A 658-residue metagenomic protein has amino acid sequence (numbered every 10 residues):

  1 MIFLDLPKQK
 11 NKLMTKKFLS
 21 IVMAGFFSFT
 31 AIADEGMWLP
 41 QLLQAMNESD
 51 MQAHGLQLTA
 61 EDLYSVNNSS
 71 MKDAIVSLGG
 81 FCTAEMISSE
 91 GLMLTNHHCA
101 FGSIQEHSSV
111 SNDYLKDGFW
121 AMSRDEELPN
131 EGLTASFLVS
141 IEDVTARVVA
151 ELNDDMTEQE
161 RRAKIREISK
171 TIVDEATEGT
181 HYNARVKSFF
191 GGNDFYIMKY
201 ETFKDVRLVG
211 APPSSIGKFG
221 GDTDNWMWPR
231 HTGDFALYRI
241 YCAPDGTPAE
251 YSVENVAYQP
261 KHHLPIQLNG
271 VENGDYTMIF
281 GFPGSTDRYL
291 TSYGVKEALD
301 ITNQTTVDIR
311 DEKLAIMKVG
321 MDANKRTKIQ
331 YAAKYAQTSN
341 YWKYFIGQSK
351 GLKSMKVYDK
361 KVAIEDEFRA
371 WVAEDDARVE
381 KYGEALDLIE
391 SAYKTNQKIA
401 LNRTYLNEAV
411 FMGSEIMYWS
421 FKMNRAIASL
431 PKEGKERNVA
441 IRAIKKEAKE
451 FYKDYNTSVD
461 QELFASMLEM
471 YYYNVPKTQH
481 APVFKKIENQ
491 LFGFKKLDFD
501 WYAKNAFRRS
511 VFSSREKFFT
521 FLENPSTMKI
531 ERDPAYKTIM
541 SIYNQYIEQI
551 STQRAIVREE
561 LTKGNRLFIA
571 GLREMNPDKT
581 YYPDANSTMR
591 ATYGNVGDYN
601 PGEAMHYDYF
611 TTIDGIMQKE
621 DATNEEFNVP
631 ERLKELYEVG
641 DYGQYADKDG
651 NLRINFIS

Functional and structural regions predicted by a protein language model:
M1-L13: Short, Lys/Arg-enriched N-terminal segments with co-localized hydrophobic residues within the first ~10-30 amino acids
I2, T15-F18, V22, F29-S658: Terminal presequence/propeptide segments associated with secretion/organelle targeting and zymogen/polyprotein
K8-K10, M23, F27: Generic low-complexity, intrinsically disordered sequence content enriched in small uncharged/hydrophobic residues
